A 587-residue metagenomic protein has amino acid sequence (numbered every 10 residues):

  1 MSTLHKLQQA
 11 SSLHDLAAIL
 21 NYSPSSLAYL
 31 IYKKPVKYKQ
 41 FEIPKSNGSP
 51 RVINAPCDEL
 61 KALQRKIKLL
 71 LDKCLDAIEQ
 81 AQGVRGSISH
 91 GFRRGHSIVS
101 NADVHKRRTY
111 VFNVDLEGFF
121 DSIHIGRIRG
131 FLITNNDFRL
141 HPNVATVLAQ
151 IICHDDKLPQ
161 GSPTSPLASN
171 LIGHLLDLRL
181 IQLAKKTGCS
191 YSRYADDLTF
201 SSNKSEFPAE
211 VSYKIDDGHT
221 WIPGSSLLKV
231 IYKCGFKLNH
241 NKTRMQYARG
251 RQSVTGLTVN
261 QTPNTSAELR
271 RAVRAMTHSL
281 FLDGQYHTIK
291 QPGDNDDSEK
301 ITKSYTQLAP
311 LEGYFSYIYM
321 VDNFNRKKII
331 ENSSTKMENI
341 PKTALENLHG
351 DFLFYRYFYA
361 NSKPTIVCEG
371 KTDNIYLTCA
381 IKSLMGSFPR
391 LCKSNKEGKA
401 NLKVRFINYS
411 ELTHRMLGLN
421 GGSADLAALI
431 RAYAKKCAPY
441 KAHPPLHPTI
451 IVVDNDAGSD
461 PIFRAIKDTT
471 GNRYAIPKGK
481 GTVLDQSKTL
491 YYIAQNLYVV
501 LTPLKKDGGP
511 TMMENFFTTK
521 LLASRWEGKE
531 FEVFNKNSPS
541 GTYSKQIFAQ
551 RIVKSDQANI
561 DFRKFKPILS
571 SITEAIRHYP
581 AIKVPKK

Functional and structural regions predicted by a protein language model:
M1-P44, I53-C74, A81-V114, F119-S122 (+7 more regions): Right-hand nucleic-acid polymerase module
I123, N203, I375-I381, D460-K467: A short acidic (Asp/Glu
S190-Y194: Short beta-strand
E206-W221, M416-A424, D460-N472: Short, flexible/disordered intra-domain loops and linkers
T255-T258, H414-G422, G508-A523: Short, surface-exposed amphipathic charged segments that create phosphate/polyanion-binding patches used for binding
I329-V453: RecA-like P-loop NTPase motor core
P444-S555: Activity-critical C-terminal alpha-helical subdomain
